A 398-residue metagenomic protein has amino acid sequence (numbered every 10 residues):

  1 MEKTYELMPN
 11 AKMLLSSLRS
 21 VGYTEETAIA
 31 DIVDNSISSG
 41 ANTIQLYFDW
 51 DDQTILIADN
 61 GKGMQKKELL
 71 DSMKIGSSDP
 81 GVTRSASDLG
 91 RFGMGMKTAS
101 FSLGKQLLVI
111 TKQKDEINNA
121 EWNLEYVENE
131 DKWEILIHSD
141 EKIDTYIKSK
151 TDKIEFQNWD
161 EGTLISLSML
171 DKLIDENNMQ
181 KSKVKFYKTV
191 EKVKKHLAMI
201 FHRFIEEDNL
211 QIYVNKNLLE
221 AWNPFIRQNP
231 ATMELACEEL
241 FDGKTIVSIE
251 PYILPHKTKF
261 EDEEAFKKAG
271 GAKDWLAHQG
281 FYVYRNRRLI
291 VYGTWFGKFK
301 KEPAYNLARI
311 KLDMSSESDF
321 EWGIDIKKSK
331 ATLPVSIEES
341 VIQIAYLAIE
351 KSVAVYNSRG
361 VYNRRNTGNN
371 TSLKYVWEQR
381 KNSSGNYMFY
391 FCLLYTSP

Functional and structural regions predicted by a protein language model:
M1, T189, V193, A221-W222 (+1 more regions): Charged regulatory segments coupled to nucleotide-binding catalytic modules in large multidomain enzymes
M1-T43, Y47, D52, K67-M73 (+2 more regions): Bergerat-fold GHKL ATPase/HATPase_c domain
A11-R19, S166-F186, A269, T294 (+1 more regions): Short hinge/gating elements
Q53-I55, T163: Short beta-strand element(s) in the Bergerat
D59: Acidic ATP/Mg2+-coordinating residue in the GHKL
G63-Q65: A short glycine-centered beta->alpha linker in the GHKL/HATPase_c
V82-L210, V214: GHKL-type ATPase core
H202-F241: Accessory nucleic acid-recognition modules appended to NTPase machines
